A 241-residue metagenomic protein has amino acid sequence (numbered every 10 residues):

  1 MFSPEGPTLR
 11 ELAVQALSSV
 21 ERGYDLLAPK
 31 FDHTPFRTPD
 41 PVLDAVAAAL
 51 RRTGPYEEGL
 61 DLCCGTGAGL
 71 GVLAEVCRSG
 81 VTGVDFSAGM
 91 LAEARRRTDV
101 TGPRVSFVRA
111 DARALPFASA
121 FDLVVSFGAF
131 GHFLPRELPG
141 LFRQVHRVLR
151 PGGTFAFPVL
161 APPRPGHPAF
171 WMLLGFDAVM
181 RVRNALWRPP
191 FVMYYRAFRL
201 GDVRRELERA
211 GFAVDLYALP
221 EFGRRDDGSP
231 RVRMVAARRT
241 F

Functional and structural regions predicted by a protein language model:
M1-G54, V72, P163: Conserved class I S-adenosyl-L-methionine
L60, T66-A114: Class I SAM-dependent methyltransferase SAM/SAH-binding core
V125: A conserved beta-strand element that flanks and buttresses the S-adenosyl-L-methionine
P139-P151: A short glycine-rich, Lys/Arg-flanked "PGG" loop and its adjoining helix->strand segment in the class I
A156-M180: Conserved class I S-adenosyl-L-methionine
L186-G201: Acceptor-substrate binding/catalytic loop of class I
F212-G223: Conserved S-adenosyl-L-methionine
G223-F241: Core SAM-dependent methyltransferase catalytic element
